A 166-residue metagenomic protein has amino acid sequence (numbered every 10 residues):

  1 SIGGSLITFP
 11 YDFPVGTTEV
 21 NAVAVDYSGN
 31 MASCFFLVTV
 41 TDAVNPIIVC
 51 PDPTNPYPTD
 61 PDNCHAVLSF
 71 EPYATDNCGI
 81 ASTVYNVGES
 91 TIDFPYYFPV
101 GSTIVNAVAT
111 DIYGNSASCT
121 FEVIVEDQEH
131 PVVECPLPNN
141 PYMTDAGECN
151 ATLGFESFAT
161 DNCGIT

Functional and structural regions predicted by a protein language model:
S1-T166: Proline-threonine-serine-rich low-complexity tracts
